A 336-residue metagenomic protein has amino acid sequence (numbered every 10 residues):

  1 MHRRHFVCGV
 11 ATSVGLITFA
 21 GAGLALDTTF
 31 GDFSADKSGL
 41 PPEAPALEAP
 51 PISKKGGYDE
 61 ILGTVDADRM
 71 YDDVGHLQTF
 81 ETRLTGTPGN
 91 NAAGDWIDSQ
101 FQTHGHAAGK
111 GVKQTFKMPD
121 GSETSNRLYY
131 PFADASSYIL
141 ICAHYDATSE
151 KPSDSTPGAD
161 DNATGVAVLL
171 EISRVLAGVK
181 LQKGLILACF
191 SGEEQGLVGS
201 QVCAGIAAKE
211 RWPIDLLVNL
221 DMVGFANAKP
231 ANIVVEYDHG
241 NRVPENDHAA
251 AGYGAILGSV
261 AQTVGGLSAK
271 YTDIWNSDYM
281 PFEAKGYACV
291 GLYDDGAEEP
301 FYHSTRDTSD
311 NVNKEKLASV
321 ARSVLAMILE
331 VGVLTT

Functional and structural regions predicted by a protein language model:
M1-I17: N-terminal secretory signal peptides and thylakoid transit peptides that target proteins across membranes
T28-P88, P131-F132: N-terminal hydrophobic or amphipathic helices/low-complexity stretches enriched in small/hydrophobic/Pro/Gly
G56-T64, Q78-G89, F116-M118, S153-N162 (+4 more regions): Second-shell loop/turn segments in exported
M70-H76, K110, L128-Y129, Y138-C142 (+4 more regions): Structural recognition of the beta-strand scaffold that forms the well-ordered cores of secreted hydrolase catalytic
D72-A133: A non-catalytic alpha/beta surface segment that caps or lines the substrate-entry region of metallo-dependent hydrolase
R83-T85, F116-P119, D134-A135, Y145-S149 (+4 more regions): Solvent-exposed loop/turn segments at secondary-structure junctions within structured extracellular/periplasmic domains
E123-N126, S153-H248, I256, Y271 (+2 more regions): Acidic/histidine-rich catalytic neighborhood of metal-dependent amide-processing enzymes
A226-T336: Active-site-adjacent substrate-binding region of metalloamidase/peptidase-like peptide-processing proteins
